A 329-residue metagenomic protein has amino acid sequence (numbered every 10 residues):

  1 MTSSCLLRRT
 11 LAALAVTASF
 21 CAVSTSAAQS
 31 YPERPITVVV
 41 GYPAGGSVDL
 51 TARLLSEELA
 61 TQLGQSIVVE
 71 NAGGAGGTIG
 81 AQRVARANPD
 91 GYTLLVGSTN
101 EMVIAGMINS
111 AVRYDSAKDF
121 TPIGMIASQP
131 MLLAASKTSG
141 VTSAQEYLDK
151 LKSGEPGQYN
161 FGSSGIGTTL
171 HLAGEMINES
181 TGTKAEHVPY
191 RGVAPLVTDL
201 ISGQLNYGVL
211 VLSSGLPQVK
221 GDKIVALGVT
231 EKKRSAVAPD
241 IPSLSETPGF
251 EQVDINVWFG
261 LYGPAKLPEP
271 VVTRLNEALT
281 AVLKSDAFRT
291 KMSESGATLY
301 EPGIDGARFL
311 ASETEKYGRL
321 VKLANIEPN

Functional and structural regions predicted by a protein language model:
M1-L6: N-terminal secretory signal peptides that target proteins for export/translocation
A12-A22: Bacterial N-terminal signal peptides
A28-K118, Q158, G182-V211, Q218 (+2 more regions): N-terminal (or domain-start) structured segment
E33-P35, T183, E246, E269-N329: An extracytoplasmic/periplasmic, membrane-proximal ligand-sensing/linker region
R86-Y92, M107-P195, L244-G249, W258-K291: Hinge/capping helix and adjacent helix->loop/strand transition within the periplasmic-binding protein
E101-A111, H171, M176-S180, Y207-I241: A ligand-binding cleft/hinge motif common to bilobed small-molecule-binding domains
